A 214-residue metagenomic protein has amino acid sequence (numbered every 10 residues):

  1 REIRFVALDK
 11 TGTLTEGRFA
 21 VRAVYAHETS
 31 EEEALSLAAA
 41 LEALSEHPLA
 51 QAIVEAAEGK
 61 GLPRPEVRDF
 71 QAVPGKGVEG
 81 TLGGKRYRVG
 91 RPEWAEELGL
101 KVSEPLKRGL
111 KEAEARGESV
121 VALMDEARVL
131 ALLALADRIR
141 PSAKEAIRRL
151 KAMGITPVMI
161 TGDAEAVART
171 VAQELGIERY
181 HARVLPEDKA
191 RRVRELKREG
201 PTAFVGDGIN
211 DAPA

Functional and structural regions predicted by a protein language model:
R4-L8, L14-E46, K76-V158: ATP-driven catalytic headpiece of P-type ATPases
F5, A23, E66-D69, R179 (+1 more regions): Extracellular/lumenal ectodomain signal focusing on beta-strand-rich modules and carbohydrate-recognition contexts
A34, A38, I53, G109 (+2 more regions): Aromatic/hydrophobic pocket-lining residues that form π-stacking "cages" and hydrophobic walls in ligand
A52-P63: A short beta-strand->alpha-helix segment at the C-terminal rim of the class III nucleotidyl cyclase catalytic domain
D69-A72, L123: Short beta-strand
L82-G84, S119, D125-A214: Conserved ATP-binding TGD loop and adjacent catalytic N/P-domain core of P-type ATPases
